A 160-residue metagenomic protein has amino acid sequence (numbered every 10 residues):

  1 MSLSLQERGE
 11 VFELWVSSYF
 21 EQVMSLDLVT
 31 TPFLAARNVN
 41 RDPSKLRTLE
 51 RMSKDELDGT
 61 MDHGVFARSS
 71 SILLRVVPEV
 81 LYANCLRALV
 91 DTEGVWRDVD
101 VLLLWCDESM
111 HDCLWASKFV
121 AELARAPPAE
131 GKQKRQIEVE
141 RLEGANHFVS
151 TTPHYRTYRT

Functional and structural regions predicted by a protein language model:
M1-K118: Alpha/beta-hydrolase
W15, Y158-T160: Short amphipathic C-terminal alpha-helix that caps PH/PH-like domains
A35-A36, A121-L123, R159: Solvent-exposed, non-transmembrane amphipathic alpha-helical segments
V101, I137-E138: Short, conserved active-site loop motifs that form the nucleotide-linked donor/cofactor pocket
M110, L114-R135: Active-site-adjacent alpha-helix of alpha/beta-hydrolase-fold enzymes
V139-Y158: Catalytic histidine-centered segment of alpha/beta-hydrolase-like enzymes
